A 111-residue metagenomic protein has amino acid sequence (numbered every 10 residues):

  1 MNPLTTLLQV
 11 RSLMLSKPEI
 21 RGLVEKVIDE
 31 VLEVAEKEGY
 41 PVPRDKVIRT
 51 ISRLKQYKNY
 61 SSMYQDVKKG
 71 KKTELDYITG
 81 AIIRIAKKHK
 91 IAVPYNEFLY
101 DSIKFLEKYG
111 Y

Functional and structural regions predicted by a protein language model:
M1-L15, E19-L32: Active-site-proximal catalytic alpha-helix in oxidoreductases
R21-Y111: NAD(P)-dependent Rossmann-like dehydrogenase/reductase catalytic/cofactor-binding core
